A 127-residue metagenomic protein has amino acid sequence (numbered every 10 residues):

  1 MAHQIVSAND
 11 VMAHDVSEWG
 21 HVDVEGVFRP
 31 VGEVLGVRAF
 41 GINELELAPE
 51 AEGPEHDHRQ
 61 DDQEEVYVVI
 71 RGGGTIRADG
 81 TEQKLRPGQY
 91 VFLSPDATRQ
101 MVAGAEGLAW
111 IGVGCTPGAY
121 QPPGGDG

Functional and structural regions predicted by a protein language model:
M1-F40, A48-P49, P122-G127: A short, N-terminal "cap"/entry segment at the start of jelly-roll beta-barrel domains of the cupin/DSBH fold
A2-S7, Q100-G127: Double-stranded beta-helix
E33-V34, P54-Q60, V102-A103, P123: Short histidine-centered beta-strand/loop micro-motifs that create catalytic or ligand/metal-coordination sites
R38-F40, A48-G53, G73, T116-G118: Short, charged/polar surface micro-motifs in flexible loops or helix N-caps
E44-A48, R59-I76: Short, conserved beta-strand element in jelly-roll/cupin
E55, I76-R77, L93, R99-A105: Short beta-strand His + acidic residue motifs that chelate non-heme Fe in jelly-roll/DSBH and cupin folds
V66, G73-T75, E82, T98 (+1 more regions): Structural motif
G80-P95: Short acidic-glycine-tyrosine-enriched beta hairpin
